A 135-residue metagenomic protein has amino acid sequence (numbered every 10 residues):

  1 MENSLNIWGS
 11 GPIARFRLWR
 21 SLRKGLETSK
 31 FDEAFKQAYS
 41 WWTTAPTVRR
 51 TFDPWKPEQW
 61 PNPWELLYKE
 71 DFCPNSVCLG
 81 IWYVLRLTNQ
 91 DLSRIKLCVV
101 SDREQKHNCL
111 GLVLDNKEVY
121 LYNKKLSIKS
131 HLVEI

Functional and structural regions predicted by a protein language model:
M1-I135: A structural boundary/capping signal
